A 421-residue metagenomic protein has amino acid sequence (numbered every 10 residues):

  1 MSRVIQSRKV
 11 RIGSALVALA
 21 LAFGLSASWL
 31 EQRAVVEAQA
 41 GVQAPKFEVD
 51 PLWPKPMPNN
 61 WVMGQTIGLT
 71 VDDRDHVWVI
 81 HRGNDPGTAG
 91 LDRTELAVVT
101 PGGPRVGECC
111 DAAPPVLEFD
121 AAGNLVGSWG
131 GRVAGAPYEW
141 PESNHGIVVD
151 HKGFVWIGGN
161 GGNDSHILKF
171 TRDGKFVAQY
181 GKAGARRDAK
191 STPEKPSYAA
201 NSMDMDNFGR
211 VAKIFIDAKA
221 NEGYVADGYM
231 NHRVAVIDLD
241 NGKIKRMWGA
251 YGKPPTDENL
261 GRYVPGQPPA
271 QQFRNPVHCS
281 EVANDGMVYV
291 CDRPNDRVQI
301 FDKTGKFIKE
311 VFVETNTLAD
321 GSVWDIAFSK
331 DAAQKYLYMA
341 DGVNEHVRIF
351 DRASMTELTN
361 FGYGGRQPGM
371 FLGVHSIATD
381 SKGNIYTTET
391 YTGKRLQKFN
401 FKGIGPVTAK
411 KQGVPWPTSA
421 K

Functional and structural regions predicted by a protein language model:
M1-V4: Juxtamembrane low-complexity tails/linkers enriched in Ser/Thr-Pro and polybasic
S7-A18, A22-K421: Eukaryotic scaffold repeat domains enriched in small/polar residues
